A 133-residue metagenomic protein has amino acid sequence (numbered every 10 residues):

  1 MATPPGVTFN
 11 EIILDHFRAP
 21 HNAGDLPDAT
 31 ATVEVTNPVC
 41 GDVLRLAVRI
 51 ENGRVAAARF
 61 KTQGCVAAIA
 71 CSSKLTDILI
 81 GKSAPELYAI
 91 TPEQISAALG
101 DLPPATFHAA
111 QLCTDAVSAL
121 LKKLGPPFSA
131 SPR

Functional and structural regions predicted by a protein language model:
M1-P27, V33, E51, A56 (+1 more regions): C-terminal binding/interaction regions
T3, E34-N37, G64-C65: Short, surface-exposed loop/turn motifs that are enriched in glycine and acidic residues and include a nearby proline
D28, G41-V43, V55, A70: Short connector loops at helix/strand junctions that flank enzyme active sites, especially segments positioning acidic
N37, D42-N52: Short beta-strand elements
C40, T62-C71, A109: Short, thiol/selenol-centered motifs that function as redox-active sites or metal-ligating centers
R59-A67, L79, A105: Short alpha-helix boundary/capping segments
I69-K82: Alpha-helical support elements that line or immediately flank enzyme active sites and cofactor-binding pockets
